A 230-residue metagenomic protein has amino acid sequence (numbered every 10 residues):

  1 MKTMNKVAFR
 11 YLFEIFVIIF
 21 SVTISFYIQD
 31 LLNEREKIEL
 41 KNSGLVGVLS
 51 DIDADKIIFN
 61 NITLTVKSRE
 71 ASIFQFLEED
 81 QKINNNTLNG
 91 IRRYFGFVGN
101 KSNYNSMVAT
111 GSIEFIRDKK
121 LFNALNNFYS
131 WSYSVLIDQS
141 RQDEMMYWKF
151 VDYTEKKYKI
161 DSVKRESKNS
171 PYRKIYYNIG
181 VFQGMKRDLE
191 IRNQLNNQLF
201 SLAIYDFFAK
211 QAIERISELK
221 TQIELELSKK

Functional and structural regions predicted by a protein language model:
M1-N5, F9, D30-K230: Long, hydrophobic alpha-helical segments that serve as membrane-spanning/inserting helices
L12-Y27: Hydrophobic membrane-insertion alpha-helices, especially the h-region of bacterial N-terminal signal peptides
